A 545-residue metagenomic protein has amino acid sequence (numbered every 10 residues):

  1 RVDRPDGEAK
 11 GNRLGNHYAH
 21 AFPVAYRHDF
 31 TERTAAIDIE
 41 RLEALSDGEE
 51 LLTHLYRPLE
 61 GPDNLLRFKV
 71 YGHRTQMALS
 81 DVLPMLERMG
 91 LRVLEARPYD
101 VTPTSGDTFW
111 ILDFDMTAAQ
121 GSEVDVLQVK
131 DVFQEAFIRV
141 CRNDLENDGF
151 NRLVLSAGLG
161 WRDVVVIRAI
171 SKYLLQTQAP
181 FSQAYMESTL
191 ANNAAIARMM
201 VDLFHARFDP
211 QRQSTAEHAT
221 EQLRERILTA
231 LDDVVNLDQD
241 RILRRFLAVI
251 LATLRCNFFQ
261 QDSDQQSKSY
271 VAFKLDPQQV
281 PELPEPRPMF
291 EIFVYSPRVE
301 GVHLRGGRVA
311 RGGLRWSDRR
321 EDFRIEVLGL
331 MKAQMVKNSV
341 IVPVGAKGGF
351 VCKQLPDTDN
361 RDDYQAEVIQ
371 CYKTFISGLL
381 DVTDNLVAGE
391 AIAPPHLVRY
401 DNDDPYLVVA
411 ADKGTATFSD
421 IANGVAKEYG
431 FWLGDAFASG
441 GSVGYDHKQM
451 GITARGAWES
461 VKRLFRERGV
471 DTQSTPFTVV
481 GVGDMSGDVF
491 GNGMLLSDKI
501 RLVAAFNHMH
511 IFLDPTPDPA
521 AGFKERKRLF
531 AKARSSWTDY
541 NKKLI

Functional and structural regions predicted by a protein language model:
R1-L91, E95-E300, R308-S317, D362-E367 (+2 more regions): Non-catalytic interaction/regulatory segments
V2-D3, P297-V299, G306-G307, R311 (+4 more regions): Catalytic or ion-translocation cores adjacent to nucleophile or general acid/base/metal-coordination motifs in diverse
P62, R74, A78, L159 (+8 more regions): Secondary-structure capping and boundary motifs in well-ordered enzyme cores
D81-V93, E282-V344, G349-K353, A416-S419 (+1 more regions): Internal mixed beta-strand/loop scaffold within catalytic domains of large alpha/beta enzymes
A96-Y99, N338, V342, G430-G440: Glycine-rich phosphate/pyrophosphate-binding loops and their adjacent beta-strand/loop elements at enzyme active sites
L159-L174, Q266-F290, M335-Q354, P405-V425 (+2 more regions): Conserved phosphate/anionic-ligand binding catalytic regions in large, soluble enzymes, centered on
C256, D322-G329, A333-Q334, I392-P394 (+1 more regions): Short alpha-helical segments and helix-capping/turn motifs at coil-helix boundaries
